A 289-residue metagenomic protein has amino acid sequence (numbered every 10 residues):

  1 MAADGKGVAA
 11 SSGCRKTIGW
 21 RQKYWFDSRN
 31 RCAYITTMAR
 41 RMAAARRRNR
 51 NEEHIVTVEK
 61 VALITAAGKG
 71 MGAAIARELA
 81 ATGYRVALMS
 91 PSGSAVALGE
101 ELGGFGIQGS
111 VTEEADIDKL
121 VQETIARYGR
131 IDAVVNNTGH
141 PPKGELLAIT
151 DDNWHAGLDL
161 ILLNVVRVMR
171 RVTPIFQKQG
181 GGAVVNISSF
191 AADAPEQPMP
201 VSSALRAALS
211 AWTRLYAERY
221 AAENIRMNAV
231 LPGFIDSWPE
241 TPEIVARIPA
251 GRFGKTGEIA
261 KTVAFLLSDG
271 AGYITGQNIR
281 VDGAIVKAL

Functional and structural regions predicted by a protein language model:
G68-K69: Conserved glycine-rich cofactor-binding loop
E145-L146, T150-L158, I244: Substrate-binding pocket helix/loop in short-chain dehydrogenase/reductase
M169, L205-R206, T213: Active-site helix of classical SDR
P174, E218-R219, G272: Alpha-helical segment proximal to the catalytic Tyr-Lys
S189: Residue(s) in the substrate-gating loop at a strand-loop-helix junction that position the organic substrate next
A194, T275-L289: Short C-terminal tail/terminal secondary-structure segment of NAD(P)H-dependent dehydrogenase/reductase domains
A221, R226, I274-G276: Short, small/polar-rich loop/turn modules that mediate ligand/substrate recognition or access, typified
